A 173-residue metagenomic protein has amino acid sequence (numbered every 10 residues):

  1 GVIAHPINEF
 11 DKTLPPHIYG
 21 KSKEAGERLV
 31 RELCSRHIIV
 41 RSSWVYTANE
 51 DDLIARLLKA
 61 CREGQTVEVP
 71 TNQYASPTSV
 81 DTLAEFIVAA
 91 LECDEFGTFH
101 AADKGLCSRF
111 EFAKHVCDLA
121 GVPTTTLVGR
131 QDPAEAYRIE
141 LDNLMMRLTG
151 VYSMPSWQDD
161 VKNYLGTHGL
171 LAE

Functional and structural regions predicted by a protein language model:
G1-V40: Catalytic helix-loop patch of NAD(P)-dependent Rossmann-fold dehydrogenases
G20, I39, P77, L106 (+2 more regions): Short aromatic/basic micro-patch
S22-K23, E50, S76, R109: Conserved donor sugar-nucleotide recognition element shared by glycan-biosynthetic enzymes
R28-A75, T82: NAD(P)-dependent short-chain dehydrogenase/reductase
S76-T82, C93, S156: A conserved structural motif in NAD(P)-dependent oxidoreductases
L83, I87, A101, F112 (+2 more regions): Non-catalytic, hydrophobic alpha-helical segments
F86, C93-P133, Y137-R138, E173: Mid/C-terminal beta-alpha module of Rossmann-like enzyme folds, strongest in SDR-family dehydrogenases/epimerases
A134-E173: C-terminal amphipathic/interface module of NAD(P)-dependent oxidoreductases and related NAD-binding regulators
